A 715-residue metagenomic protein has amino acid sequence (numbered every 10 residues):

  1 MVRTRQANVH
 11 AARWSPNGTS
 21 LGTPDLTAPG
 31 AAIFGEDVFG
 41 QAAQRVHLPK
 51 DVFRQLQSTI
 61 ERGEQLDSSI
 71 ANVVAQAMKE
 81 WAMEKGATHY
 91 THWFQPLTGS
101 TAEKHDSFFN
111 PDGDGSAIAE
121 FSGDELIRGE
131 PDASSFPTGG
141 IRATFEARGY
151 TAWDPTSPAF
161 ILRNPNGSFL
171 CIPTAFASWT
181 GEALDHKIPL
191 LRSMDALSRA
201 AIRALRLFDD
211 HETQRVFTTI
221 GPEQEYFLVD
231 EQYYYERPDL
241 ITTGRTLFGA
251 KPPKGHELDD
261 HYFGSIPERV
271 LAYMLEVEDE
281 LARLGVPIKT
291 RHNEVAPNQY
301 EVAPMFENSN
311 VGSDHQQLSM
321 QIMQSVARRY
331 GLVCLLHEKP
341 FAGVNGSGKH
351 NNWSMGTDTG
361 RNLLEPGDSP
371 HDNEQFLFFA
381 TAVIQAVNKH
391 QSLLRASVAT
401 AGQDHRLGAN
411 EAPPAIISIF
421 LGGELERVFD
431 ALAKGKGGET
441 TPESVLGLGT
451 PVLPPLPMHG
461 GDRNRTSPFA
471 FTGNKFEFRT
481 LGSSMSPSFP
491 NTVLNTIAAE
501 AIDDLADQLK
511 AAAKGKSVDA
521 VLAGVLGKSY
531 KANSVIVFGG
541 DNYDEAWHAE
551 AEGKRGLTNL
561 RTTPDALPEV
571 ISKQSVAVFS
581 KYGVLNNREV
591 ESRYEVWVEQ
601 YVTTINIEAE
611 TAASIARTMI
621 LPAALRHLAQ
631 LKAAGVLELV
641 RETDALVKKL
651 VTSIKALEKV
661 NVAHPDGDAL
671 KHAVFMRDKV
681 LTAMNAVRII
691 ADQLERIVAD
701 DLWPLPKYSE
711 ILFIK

Functional and structural regions predicted by a protein language model:
V2-F53: A charged N-terminal "starter" segment
A32-R148: Active-site core of metal-dependent hydrolases
H47-R54, V73-A77, K85, E103 (+16 more regions): Conserved active-site and cofactor/substrate-binding residues in soluble primary-metabolism enzymes
A87, T91-Q95, S313-R329, M355 (+3 more regions): Hydrophobic/aromatic-rich, well-ordered segments within soluble, folded domains that form packed cores
G99-S116, R128-S134, G139, R237-D239 (+5 more regions): Short linear, low-complexity motifs centered on an aromatic residue
N110-F145, D259, A382-I384, A506-K516 (+2 more regions): Short, intrinsically disordered, low-complexity segments enriched in Ser/Thr and Pro
R148-L336, N345-E595: Glycine-rich, acidic/polar active-site loops that bind/position phosphate-bearing ligands
S529-K715: C-terminal amphipathic alpha-helical interaction region
